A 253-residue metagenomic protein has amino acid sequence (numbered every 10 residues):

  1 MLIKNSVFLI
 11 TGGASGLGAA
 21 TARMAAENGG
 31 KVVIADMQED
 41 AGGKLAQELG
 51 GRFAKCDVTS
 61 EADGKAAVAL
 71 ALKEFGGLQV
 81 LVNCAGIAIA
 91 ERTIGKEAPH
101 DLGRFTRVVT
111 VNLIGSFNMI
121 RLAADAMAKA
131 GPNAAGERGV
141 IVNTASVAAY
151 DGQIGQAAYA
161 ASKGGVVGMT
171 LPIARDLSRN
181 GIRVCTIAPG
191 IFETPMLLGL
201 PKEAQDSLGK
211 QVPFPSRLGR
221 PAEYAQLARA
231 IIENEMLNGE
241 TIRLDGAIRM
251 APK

Functional and structural regions predicted by a protein language model:
L2-V33: Canonical Rossmann dinucleotide-binding motif of NAD(H)/NADP(H)-dependent dehydrogenases/reductases, specifically
I87, A98-N118, V142, Y159 (+1 more regions): Catalytic Tyr-X3-Lys loop
A88-T106, D125, K129-A135, G155-A158 (+1 more regions): Conserved mid-core segment of classical short-chain dehydrogenase/reductases
T110, E203-E223: Catalytic Tyr-x(3-8)-Lys segment
I120, S162, T170: Active-site helix of classical SDR
D125, A174-D176: Alpha-helical segment proximal to the catalytic Tyr-Lys
S146: Residue(s) in the substrate-gating loop at a strand-loop-helix junction that position the organic substrate next
R220-L244, R249: C-terminal substrate-recognition "lid" of short-chain dehydrogenase/reductases
